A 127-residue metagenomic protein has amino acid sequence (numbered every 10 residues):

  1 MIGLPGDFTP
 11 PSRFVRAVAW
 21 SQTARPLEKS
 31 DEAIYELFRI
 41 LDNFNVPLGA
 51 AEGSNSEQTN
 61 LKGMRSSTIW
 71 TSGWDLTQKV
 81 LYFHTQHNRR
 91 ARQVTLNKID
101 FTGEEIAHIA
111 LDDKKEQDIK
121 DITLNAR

Functional and structural regions predicted by a protein language model:
M1-R127: C-terminus-biased signal that marks the final domain/tail of proteins
